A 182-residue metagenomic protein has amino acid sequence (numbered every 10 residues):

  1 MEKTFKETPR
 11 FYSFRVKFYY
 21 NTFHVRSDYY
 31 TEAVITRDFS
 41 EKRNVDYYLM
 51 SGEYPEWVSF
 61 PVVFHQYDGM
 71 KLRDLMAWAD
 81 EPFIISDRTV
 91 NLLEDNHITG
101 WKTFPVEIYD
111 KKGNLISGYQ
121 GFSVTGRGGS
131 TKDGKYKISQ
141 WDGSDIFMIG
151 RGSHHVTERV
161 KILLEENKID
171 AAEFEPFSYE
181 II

Functional and structural regions predicted by a protein language model:
M1-E32: Short, extreme N-terminal leader segments that mark the start of a protein/domain
E2-R10, D110-I182: Acidic, proline/glycine-rich low-complexity IDRs
F18-D28, V62-Y67, S86-D95: Short N-terminal helix-initiation segments at or just after the protein's N-terminus
Y20-Y54: Short, flexible N-terminal segments of the mature chain
D38-D46, V62-H65, E81-S86, L115-I116 (+1 more regions): A broad, low-specificity signal for short, low-complexity segments enriched in glycine/proline and polar/charged
Y47-A77: A glycine-rich, hydrophobic loop/mini-helix early in the fold
D74-K102: Ordered, amphipathic secondary-structure segments that act as subunit-interaction surfaces in large macromolecular
P105: Short acidic (Asp/Glu) patches
